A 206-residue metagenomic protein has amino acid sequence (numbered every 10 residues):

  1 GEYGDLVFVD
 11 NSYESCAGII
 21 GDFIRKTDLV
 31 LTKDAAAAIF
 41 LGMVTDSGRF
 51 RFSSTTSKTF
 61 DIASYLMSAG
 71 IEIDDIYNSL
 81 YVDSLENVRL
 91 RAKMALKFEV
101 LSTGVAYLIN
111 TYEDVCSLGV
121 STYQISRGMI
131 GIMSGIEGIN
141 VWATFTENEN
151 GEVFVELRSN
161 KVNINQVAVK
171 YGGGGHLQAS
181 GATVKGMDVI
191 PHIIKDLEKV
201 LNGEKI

Functional and structural regions predicted by a protein language model:
G1-I62: Short alpha-helices
T45-I206: Hydrophobic helix-and-loop "lid/oligomerization" segment in the mid-to-C-terminal part of catalytic domains
